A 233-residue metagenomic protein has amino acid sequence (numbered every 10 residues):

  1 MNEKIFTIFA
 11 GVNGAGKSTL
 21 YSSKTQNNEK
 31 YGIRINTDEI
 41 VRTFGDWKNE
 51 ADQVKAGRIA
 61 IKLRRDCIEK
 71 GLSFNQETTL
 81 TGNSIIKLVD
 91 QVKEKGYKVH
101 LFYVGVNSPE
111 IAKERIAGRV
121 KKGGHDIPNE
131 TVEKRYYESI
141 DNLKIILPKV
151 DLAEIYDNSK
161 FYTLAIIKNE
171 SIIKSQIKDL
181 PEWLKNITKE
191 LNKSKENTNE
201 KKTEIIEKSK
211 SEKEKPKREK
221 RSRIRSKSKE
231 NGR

Functional and structural regions predicted by a protein language model:
N2-T7, K70-L72: Pre-Walker A (Motif I) flank of P-loop NTPase domains
V12-N13: The conserved Walker
K17: Conserved lysine of the Walker
Y21-L72: Conserved substrate/cofactor phosphate-moiety recognition/catalytic segment in nucleotide-dependent phosphotransferases
K55-V106, S139, E154: Glycine-rich phosphate-binding loop used to anchor ATP phosphates in small-molecule kinases, encompassing both
Y97-I145: A glycine- and Lys/Arg-enriched "phosphate-lid" helix/loop adjacent to the NTP-binding pocket of small-molecule kinases
L147, D151-I167, I172: A conserved mid-domain beta-alpha-beta active-site/ligand-binding segment of alpha/beta enzyme cores
K174-L180, L184-G232: Gram-negative host-targeted secretion-system effectors, predominantly Type III and Type IV, recognized via long
